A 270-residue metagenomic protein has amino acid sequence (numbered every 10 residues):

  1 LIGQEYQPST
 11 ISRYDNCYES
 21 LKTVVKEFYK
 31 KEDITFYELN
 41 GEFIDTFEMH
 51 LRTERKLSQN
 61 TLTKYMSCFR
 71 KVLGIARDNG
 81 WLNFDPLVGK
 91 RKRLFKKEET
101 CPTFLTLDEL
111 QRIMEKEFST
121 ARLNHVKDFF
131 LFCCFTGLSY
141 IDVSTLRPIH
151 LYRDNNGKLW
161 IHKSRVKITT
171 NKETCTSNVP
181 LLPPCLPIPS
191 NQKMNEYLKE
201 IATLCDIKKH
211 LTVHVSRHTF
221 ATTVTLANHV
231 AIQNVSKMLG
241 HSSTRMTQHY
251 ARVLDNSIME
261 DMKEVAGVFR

Functional and structural regions predicted by a protein language model:
L1-Y18: Short, aromatic/basic-rich helix-turn unit that serves as a nucleic-acid recognition element
L39, H125-V126, I188-Q192, K208-N228 (+1 more regions): Short basic/aromatic active-site micro-motif
Q59, T63-S67, L82-Y140: Basic, Lys/Arg- and aromatic-enriched nucleic-acid-binding interface segment
G74-D85, E109, C133-G157, Q233: Short, charged phosphate-coordinating catalytic segments
R91, T136, T145-P184: Conserved tyrosine-mediated DNA breakage-rejoining catalytic core shared by Y-recombinases
E99, T169-E200, D206, T212: C-terminal catalytic core of Y-nucleophile DNA break-rejoin enzymes
L131, F135, I141-D142, R217-S242 (+1 more regions): C-terminal catalytic core of tyrosine-transesterase DNA break-rejoin enzymes
K167, N191, L239-E264: Catalytic-site neighborhood detector that most strongly recognizes the C-terminal catalytic loop/helix of tyrosine
